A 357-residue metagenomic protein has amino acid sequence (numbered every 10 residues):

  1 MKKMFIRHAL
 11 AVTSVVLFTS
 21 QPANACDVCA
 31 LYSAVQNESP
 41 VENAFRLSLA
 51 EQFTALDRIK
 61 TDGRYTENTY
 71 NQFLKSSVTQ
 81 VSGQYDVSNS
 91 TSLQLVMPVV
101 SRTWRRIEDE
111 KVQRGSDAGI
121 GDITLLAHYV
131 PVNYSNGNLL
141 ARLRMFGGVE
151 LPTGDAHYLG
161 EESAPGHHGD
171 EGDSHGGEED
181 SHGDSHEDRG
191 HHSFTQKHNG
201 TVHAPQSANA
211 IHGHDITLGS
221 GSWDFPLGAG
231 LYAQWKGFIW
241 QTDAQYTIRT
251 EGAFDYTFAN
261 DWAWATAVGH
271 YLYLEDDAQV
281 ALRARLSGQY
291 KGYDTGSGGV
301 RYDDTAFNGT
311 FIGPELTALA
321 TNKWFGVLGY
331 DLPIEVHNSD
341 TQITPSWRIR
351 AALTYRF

Functional and structural regions predicted by a protein language model:
A25-L74, A156, P205-S207, I211: Short glycine/proline- and aromatic-enriched beta-strand/turn motifs that initiate or cap beta-hairpins
Q36-A44, S90, V132-R142, Y158 (+2 more regions): Short loop/turn motifs that connect adjacent beta-strands in outer-membrane beta-barrel proteins
P40-E42, Q72-S76, G115-D122, N138-L140 (+5 more regions): Transmembrane beta-barrel outer-membrane domains
F45-F53, L95-V99, M145-L151, A233 (+4 more regions): Transmembrane beta-barrel strands of outer-membrane/channel proteins
F45-L47, S77-V81, G121-L125, L143 (+5 more regions): Hydrophobic, lipid-facing positions within transmembrane beta-strands of outer-membrane proteins
E51, Y85, M97, Y129-P131 (+4 more regions): Residue-level signature of outer-membrane beta-barrel architecture
R58-D62, T66-T69, A253-F357: Outer membrane beta-barrel transmembrane domains
R102-A259: Outer-membrane pore/translocation modules
